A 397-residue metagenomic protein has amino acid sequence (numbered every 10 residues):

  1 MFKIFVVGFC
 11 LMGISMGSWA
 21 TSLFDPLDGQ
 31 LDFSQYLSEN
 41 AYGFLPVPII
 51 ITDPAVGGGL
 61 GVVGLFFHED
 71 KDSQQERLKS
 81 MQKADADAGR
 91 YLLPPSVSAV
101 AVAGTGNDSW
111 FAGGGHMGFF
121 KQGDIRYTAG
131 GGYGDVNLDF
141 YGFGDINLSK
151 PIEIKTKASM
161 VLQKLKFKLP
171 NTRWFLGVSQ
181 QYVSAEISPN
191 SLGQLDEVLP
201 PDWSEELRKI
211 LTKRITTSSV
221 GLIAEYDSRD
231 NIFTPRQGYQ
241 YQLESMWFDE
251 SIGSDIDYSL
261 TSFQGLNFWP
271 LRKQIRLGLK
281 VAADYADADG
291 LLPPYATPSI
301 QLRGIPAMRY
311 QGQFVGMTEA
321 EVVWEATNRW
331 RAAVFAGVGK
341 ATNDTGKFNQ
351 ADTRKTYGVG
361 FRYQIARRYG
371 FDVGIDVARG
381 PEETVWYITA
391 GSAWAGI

Functional and structural regions predicted by a protein language model:
M1-V6: Bacterial N-terminal signal peptides that target proteins for export
S15-G17: N-terminal signal peptide c-region/cleavage motif recognized by signal peptidases
W19-L27: Cleaved targeting-peptide boundary
L37-F44, I50-T216, R309, F371-D372 (+1 more regions): Gram-negative/organellar outer-membrane beta-barrel architecture
F44, G58-V62, W110-G114, S159-Q163 (+9 more regions): Hydrophobic, lipid-facing positions within transmembrane beta-strands of outer-membrane proteins
P46-P48, G64, S98-V102, Y127-G131 (+9 more regions): Membrane-embedded beta-strand positions of outer-membrane beta-barrel proteins
E69-K71, A103-N107, G134-L138, V183-I187 (+7 more regions): Sequence/structural signature of outer-membrane beta-barrel proteins
S204-I210, S218-N328, A332-V338, T342-N343 (+1 more regions): C-terminal outer-membrane beta-barrel translocator/porin domains of Gram-negative envelope proteins and their
